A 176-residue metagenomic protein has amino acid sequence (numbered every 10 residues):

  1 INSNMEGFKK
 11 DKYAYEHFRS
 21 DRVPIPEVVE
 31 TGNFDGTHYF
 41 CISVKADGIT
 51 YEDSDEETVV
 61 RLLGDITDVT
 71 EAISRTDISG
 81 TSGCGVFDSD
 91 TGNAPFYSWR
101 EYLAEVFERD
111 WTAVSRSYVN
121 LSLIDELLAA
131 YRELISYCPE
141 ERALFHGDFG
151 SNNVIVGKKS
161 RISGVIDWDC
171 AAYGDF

Functional and structural regions predicted by a protein language model:
I1-A94, P139: ATP-binding pocket architecture of kinase catalytic cores
K12-Y15, E27-V29, L128-R132, G150-S151 (+1 more regions): A generic local structural motif
T31-N33, L134-S136, A172: Short secondary-structure boundary/capping segments
D35-H38, W99, A172: A generic short alpha-helical patch detector that favors 3-5-residue windows in or near N-terminal regions
L62-D65, L123, F176: An acidic site on a long C-lobe helix of protein kinase domains
R75-G147, G157-S160: An alpha-helical support segment within catalytic cores of ATP-dependent transferases
R142-F145, G150-S151, I155-F176: Active-site Asp-x-Gly
